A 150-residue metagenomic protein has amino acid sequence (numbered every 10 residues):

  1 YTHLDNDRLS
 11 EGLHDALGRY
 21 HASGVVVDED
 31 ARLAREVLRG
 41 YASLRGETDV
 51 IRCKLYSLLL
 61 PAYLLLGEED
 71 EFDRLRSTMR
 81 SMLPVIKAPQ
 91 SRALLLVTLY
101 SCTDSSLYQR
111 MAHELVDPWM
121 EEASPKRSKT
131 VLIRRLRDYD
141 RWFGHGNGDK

Functional and structural regions predicted by a protein language model:
T2-D7, S43-T48, M82-S91, P118-S128: Short coil/turn linkers that connect adjacent helices within long alpha-helical scaffolds, especially alpha-solenoid
S10-D15, K54, L94, V131-R135: Residue register of alpha-helical TPR repeats
G12-Y20, L59, R92, L96-L99: Structural register within alpha-helical repeat arrays
G24-G40, E68-T78, L107-M111: Helix-turn-helix repeat elements of alpha-solenoid scaffolds
V26, L64-G67, P84, D104: Hydrophobic/aromatic side-chain positions at a characteristic register within alpha-helices of tetratricopeptide repeats
L107-E122: TPR/TPR-like (Sel1-like) alpha-helical repeat modules
P125-K150: Terminal, low-structured helical/coil segments at or just beyond the last alpha-helical repeat
